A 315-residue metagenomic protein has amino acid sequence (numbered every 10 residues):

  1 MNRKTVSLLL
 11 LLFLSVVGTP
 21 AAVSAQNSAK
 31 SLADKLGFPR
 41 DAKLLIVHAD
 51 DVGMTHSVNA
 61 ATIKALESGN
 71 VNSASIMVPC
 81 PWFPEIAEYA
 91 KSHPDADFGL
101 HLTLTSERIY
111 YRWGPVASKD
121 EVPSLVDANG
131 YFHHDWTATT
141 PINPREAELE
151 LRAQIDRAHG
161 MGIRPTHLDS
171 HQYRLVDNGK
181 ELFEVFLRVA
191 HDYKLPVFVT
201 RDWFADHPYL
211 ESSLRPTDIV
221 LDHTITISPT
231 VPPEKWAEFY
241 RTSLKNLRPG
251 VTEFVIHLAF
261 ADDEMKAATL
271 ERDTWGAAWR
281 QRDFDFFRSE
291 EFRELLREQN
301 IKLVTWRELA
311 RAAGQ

Functional and structural regions predicted by a protein language model:
S7-T19: Bacterial N-terminal signal peptides
A21-I46: N-terminal pre-catalytic segment of deacetylase/amide-hydrolase enzymes
K35-G37, T62-S68, E85-D97, G114-D127 (+3 more regions): Acidic (Asp/Glu)-rich catalytic clusters
L44-I46, V71-S75, D95-H101, P165-D169 (+4 more regions): Structural preference for beta-strand elements that scaffold enzyme active sites
S57-P81: A short alpha/beta connector and helix-capping loop motif
W113-A138, A268-W275: Active-site gating loops and adjacent loop-to-helix segments of metal-dependent hydrolytic enzymes
P141-P144, E148-W236, K245, D285: Catalytic domains of cell-wall/extracellular-matrix polysaccharide-remodeling enzymes, centered on de-N-acetylation
V197-T200, R272-Q315: C-terminal domain-boundary segment and adjacent tail
